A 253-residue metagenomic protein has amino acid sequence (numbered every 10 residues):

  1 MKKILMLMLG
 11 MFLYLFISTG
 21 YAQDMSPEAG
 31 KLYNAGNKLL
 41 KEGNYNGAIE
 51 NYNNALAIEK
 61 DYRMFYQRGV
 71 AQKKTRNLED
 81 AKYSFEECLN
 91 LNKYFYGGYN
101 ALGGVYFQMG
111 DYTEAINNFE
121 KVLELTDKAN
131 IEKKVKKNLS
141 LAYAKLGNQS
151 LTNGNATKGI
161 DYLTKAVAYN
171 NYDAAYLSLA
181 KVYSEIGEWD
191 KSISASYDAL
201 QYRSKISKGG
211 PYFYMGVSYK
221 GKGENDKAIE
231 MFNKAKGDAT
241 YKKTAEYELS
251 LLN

Functional and structural regions predicted by a protein language model:
K2, T19-Y66, K74: N-terminal leader/linker segments that initiate helical-solenoid repeat arrays
K41-E42, K74-T75, Q108-M109, L141 (+5 more regions): Register position in tetratricopeptide repeats
N54-A55, E87-C88, K121-V122, K165-A166 (+2 more regions): Canonical positions in the second alpha-helix
A57-I58, L91, L125, A168-Y169 (+2 more regions): Structural marker of alpha-solenoid helical repeat scaffolds
D61-Y62, F95, A129, L139 (+3 more regions): Residue-level recognition of tetratricopeptide repeat
Q67, A101, K134-N138, K145 (+3 more regions): Canonical tetratricopeptide repeat
